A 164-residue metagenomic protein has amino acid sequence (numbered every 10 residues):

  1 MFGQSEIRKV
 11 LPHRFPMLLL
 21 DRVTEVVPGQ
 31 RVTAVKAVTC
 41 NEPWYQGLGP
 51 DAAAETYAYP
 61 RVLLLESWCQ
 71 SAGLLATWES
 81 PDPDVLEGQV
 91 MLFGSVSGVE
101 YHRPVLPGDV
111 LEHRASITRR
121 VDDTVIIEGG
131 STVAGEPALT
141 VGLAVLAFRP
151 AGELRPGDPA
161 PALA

Functional and structural regions predicted by a protein language model:
M1, G73-E112, L139-V141, L146: Hydrophobic beta-strand-centered segment that forms part of the acyl-chain substrate-binding groove
M1-R14: Short aromatic-glycine motifs in intrinsically disordered, low-complexity regions
P12, V105-A164: HotDog/MaoC-like acyl-thioester-processing domains
F15-Y59: Catalytic strand-loop segment that frames the active site of acyl-thioester-processing enzymes
M17-L18, F93, E112, V125: Residues that act as N-cap/strand-start positions at coil-to-secondary-structure junctions
D21-T24, S97, H102, S116-T118 (+1 more regions): Conserved positions in beta-strands of structured domains
G49-L75, F93: Compact, glycine-rich, soluble single-domain proteins
